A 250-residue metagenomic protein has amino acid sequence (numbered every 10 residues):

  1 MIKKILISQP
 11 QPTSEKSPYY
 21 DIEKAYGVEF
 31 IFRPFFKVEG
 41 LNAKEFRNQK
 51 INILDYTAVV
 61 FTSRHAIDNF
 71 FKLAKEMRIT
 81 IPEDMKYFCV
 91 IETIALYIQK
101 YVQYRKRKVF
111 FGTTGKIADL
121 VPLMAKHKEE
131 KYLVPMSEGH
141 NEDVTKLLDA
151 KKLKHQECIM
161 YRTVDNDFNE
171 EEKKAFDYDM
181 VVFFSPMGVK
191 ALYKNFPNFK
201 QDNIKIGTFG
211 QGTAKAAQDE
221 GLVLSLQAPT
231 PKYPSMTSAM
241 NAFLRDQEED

Functional and structural regions predicted by a protein language model:
M1-D250: Conserved beta-alpha
